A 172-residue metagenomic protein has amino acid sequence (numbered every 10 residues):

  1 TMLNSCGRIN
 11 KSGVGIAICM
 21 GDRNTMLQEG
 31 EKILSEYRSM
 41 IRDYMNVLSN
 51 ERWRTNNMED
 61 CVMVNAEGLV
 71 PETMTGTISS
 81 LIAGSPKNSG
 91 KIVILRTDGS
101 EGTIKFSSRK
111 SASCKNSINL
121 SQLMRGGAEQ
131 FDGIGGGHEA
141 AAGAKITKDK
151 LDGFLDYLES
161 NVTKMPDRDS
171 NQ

Functional and structural regions predicted by a protein language model:
T1-G7, K11-A17, D60-Q172: Glycine-rich, acidic loop segments that terminate in or are immediately followed by a histidine
S5, I9, I18-E31, S35-I41 (+1 more regions): Non-catalytic terminal/interface segments that mediate subunit docking, oligomerization, and allosteric communication
C19-R23, S35, N50, R54 (+2 more regions): Solvent-exposed, non-transmembrane amphipathic alpha-helical segments
L27-C61, Q172: Long, charged amphipathic helices and adjacent flexible linkers at domain junctions
